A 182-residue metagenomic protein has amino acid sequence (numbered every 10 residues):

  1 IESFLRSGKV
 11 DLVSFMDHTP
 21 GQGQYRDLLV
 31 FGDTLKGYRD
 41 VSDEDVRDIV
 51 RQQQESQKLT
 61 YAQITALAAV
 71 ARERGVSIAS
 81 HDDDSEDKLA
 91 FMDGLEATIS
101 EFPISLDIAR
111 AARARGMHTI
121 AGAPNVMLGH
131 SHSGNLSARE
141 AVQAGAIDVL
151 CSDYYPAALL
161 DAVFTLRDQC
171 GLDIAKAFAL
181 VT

Functional and structural regions predicted by a protein language model:
I1-S85: Metal-coordinating catalytic core of metallo-dependent amide/deamination hydrolases
E2-F4, E86-L95, G134-R139, V163-F164: Distinct, well-ordered alpha-helical segments
S7-D11, F91-I99, A114-I120, G145-D148: Glycine-enriched alpha-helix->loop->beta-strand junction motifs that scaffold or abut catalytic
V13-F15, I78-D82, S100-F102, A121 (+1 more regions): General beta-strand structural signal in soluble alpha/beta enzymes
P20-G21, D84-L89, L106-A109, M127 (+1 more regions): Active-site environment of divalent metal-dependent phosphoester hydrolases
K58-Y61, S80-D82, I99-A109, L128-N135: A general structural motif
A71-A79, L95-E96, H118, G122: Short beta-strand/loop segments at the ligand-binding rim of alpha/beta enzyme cores
R115-N125, G129-T182: His/Asp/Glu-enriched, well-ordered alpha-helical/loop segment that forms or immediately abuts the divalent-metal
